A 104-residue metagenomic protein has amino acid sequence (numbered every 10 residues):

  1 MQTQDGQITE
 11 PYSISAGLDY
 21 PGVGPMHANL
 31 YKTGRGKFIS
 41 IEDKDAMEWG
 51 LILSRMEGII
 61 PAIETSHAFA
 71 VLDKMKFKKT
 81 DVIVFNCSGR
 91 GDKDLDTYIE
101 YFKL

Functional and structural regions predicted by a protein language model:
M1-I59, E100-L104: Active-site/ligand-binding loops adjacent to catalytic centers
P21, A62, K93-L95: Short, electropositive, low-hydrophobicity segments enriched in small/polar residues
A28, H67, L95: Short acidic, gly/pro-rich beta-turn/loop elements at beta-sheet edges and active-site/ligand-binding grooves
I39-S40, P61-E64, F85: General beta-strand structural signal in soluble alpha/beta enzymes
D43-E48, H67-F77: A short, acidic, amphipathic alpha-helical segment used as a generic capping/interface helix at domain edges
E57-P61, K79-V82: A short pocket-lining beta-strand/turn micro-motif at the edge of beta-sheets
V71-L104: Catalytic phosphate/nucleotide-handling subdomain of diverse soluble enzymes
